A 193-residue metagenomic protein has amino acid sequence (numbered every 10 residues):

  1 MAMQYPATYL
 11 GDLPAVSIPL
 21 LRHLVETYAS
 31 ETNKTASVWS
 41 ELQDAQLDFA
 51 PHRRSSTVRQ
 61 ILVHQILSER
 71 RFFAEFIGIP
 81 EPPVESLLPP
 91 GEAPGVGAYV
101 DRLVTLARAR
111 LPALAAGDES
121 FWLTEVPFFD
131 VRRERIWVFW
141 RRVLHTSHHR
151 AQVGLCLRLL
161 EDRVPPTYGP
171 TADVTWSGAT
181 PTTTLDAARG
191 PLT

Functional and structural regions predicted by a protein language model:
A2-L13, V25-A36, Q46-L88, P127-T193: Short, contiguous alpha-helical
I18-V25, A93-G97, W140-V143: Active-site rim elements
L20, T27-E31, R102, L106: Soluble or luminal CAZymes and related metallo-dependent hydrolases
L21, Y28, F121-E125: Long hydrophobic alpha-helices with heptad-repeat/coiled-coil character
A74-E75, I79-G117: Helix-adjacent hinge/juxtasegments
L114-F129: Acidic catalytic patch
